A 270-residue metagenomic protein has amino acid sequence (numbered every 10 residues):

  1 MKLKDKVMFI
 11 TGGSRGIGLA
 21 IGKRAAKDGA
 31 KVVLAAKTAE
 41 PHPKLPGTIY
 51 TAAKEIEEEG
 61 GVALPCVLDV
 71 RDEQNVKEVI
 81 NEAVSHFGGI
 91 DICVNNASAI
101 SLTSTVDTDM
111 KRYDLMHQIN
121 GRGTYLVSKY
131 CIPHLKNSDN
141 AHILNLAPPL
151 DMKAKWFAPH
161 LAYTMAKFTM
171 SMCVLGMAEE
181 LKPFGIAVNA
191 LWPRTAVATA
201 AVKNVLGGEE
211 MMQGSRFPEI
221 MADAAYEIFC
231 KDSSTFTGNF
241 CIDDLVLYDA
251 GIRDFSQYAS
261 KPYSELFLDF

Functional and structural regions predicted by a protein language model:
M1-F87, I100-S101, K111-R112: Short-chain dehydrogenase/reductase
K6, G61-V62, G89-I90, R122 (+3 more regions): Active-site loop of short-chain dehydrogenase/reductase
P46-T48, S85, I100-D114, P133 (+3 more regions): Conserved mid-core segment of classical short-chain dehydrogenase/reductases
V79, V94, V127-C131, L135 (+2 more regions): Hydrophobic positions on the long internal alpha-helix of Rossmann-like NAD(P)-dependent oxidoreductase domains
S85, M110, I119-D139, D151 (+2 more regions): Amphipathic alpha-helical dimer-interface segment in Rossmann-like NAD(P)H-dependent oxidoreductases
D91, A99, V106-Y125, L144 (+2 more regions): Catalytic Tyr-X3-Lys loop
K136-P183, W192-V197: Catalytic loop of short-chain dehydrogenase/reductase
A190-L191, G208-F270: C-terminal helical subdomain
